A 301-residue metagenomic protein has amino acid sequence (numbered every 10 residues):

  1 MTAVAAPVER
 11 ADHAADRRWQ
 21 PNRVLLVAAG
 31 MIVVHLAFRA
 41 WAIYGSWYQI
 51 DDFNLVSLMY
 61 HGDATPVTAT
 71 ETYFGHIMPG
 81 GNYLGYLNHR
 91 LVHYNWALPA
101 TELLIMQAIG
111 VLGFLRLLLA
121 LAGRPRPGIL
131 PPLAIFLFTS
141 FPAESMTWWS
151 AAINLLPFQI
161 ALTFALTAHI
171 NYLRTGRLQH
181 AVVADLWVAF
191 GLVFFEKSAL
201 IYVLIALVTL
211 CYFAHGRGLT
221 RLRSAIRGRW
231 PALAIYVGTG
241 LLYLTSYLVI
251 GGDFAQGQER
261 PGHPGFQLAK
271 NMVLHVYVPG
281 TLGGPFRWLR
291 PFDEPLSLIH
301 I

Functional and structural regions predicted by a protein language model:
M1-L36, P231-A232: Start-transfer (signal-anchor) and selected internal transmembrane alpha helices of multi-pass inner/ER membrane
P21-Q49, Y236-D253: Transmembrane signal-anchor helices characteristic of membrane glycosylation enzymes that use polyprenol
I50-N95, L233-L298: Membrane-lumen/periplasm interface segments of multi-pass, membrane-embedded glycan/lipid transferases
T101-R126, F164-A168: Transmembrane-helix motifs of polytopic, lipid-linked glycan transferases
F114, L118-F141, Q159-I160: Transmembrane-helix signature of polytopic, membrane-embedded enzymes that assemble or transfer cell-envelope glycans
L162-A181, G216: Membrane-interface transmembrane helices that cradle and orient dolichyl/undecaprenyl
H180-K197, I201-A206: Membrane-interface alpha helices of multi-pass inner-membrane proteins
I201-L241, T245: Perimembrane helix-loop-helix junctions
